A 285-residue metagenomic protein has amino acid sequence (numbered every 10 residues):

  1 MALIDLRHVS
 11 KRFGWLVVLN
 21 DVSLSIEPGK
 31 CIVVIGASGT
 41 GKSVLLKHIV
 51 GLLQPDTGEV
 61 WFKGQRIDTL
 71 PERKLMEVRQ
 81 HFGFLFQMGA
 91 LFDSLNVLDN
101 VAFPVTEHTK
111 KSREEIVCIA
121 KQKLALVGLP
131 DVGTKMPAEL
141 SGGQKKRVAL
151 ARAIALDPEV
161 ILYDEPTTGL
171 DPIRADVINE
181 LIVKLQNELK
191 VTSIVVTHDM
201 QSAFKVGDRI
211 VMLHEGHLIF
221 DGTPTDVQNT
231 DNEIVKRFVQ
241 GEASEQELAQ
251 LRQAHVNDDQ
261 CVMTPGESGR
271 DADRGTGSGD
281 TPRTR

Functional and structural regions predicted by a protein language model:
V50: Helix-to-loop junction immediately C-terminal to a conserved catalytic motif
G58-R66: Conserved ABC transporter NBD signature motif
Q65-R66, R113-D131, V183: Conserved ABC ATPase "signature" region
M136-L140, Q144: Conserved ABC ATPase signature
A155-E159: A short, proline-enriched helix->beta-strand linker immediately N-terminal to the Walker B motif in ABC-type P-loop
I161-D164: Catalytic Walker B motif of ABC-type/P-loop ATPase nucleotide-binding domains
